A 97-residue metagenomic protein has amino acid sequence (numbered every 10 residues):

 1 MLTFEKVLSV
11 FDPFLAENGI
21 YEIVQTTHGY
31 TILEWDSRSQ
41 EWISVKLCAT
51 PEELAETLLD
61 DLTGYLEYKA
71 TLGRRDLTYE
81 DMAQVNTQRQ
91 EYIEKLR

Functional and structural regions predicted by a protein language model:
M1-I20, L58-Y79, Y92-R97: Negatively charged, low-complexity tracts enriched in Asp/Glu with abundant Ser/Thr
L2, S39-E53, T57: A short, exposed loop/beta-hairpin motif centered on an aromatic-Gly-Thr core
G19-I43, D60-D61: Short aromatic-glycine-(Arg/Gly/Cys) micro-motifs in beta-strand/loop hairpins
